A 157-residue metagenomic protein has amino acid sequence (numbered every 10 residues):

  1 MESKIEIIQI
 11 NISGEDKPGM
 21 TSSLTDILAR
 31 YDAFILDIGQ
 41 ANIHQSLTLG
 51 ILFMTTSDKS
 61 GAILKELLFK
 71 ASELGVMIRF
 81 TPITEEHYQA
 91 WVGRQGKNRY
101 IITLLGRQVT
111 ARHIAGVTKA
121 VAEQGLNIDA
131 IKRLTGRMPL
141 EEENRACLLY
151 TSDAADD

Functional and structural regions predicted by a protein language model:
E2-L47, D58-F69, E73, M77-T81 (+2 more regions): Long, contiguous binding/interaction regions
G50-M54: Glycine-rich loop at the start of a catalytic domain that most often binds anionic cofactors/ligands
Y150-D157: Conserved small/polar residues in nucleotide/adenosyl-binding loops
